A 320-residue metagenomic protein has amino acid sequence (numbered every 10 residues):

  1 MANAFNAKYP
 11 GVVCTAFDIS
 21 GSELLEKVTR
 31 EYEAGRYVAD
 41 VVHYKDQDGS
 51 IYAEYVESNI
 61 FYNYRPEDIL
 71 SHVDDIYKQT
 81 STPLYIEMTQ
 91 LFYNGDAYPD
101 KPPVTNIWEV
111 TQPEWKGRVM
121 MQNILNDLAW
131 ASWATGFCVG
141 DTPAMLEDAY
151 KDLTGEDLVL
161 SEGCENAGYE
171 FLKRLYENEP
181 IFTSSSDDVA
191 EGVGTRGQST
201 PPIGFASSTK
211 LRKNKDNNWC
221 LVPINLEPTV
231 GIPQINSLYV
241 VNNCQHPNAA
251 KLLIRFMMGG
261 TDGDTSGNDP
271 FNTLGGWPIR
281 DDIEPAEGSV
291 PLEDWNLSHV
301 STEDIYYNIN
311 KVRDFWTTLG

Functional and structural regions predicted by a protein language model:
M1, F17-S22, Y37-G194: Extracytoplasmic ligand-binding site segments that recognize negatively charged/polar headgroups
M1-T15: Short alpha-helix C-terminal cap/hinge motif
V28-G35: Short, well-structured alpha-helical segments in soluble
G35-H43, F182, S199-S207, V222-P223: Paired acidic/hydrophobic, glycine-rich loop segments that form the ligand-binding mouth/hinge of periplasmic-binding
G49-E54, P201-C220: A ligand-binding cleft/hinge motif common to bilobed small-molecule-binding domains
S71-D74, I86-E87, F171-L175, N217-Y239: Periplasmic-binding protein-like
G231-I232, N236-E303: Mature extracytoplasmic/periplasmic domains
S298-G320: Conserved C-terminal helix/tail region of periplasmic/extracytoplasmic solute-binding proteins
